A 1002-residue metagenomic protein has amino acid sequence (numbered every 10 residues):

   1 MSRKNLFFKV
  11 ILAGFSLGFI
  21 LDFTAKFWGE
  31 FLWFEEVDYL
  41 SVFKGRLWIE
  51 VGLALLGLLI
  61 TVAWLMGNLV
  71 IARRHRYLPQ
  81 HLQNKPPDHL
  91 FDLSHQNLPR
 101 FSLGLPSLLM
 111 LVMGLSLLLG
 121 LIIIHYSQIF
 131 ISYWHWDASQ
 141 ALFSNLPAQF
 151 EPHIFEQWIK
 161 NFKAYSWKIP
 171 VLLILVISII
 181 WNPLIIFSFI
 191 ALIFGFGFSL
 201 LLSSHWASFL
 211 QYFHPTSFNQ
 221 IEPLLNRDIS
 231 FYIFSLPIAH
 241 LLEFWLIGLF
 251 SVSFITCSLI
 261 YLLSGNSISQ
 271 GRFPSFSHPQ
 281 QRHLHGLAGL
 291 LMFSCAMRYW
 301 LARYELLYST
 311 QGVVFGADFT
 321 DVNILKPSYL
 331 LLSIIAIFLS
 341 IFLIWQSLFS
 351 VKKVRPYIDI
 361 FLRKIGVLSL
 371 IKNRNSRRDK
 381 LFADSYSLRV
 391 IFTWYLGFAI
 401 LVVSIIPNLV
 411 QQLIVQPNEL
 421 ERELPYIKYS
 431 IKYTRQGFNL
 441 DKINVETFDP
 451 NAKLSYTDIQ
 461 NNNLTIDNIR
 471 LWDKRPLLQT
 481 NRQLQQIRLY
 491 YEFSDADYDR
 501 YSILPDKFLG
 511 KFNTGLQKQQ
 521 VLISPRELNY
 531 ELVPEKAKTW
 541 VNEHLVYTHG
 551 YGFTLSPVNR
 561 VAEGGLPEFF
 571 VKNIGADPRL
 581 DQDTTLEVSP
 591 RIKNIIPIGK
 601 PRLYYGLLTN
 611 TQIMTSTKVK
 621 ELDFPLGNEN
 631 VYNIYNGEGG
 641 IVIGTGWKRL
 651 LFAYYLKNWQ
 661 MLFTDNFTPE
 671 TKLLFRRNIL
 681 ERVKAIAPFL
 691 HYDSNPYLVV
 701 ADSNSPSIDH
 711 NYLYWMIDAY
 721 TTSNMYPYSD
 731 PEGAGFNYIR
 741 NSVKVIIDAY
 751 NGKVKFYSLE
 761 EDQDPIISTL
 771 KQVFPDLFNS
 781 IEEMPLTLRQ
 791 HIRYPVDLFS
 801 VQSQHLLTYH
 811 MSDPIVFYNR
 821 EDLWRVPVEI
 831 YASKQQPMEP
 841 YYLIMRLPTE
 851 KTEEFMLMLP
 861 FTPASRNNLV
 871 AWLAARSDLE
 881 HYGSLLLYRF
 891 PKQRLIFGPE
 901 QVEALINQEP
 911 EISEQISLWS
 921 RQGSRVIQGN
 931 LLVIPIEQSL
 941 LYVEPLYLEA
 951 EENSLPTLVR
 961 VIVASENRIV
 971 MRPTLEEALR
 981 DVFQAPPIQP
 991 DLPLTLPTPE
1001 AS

Functional and structural regions predicted by a protein language model:
M1-S2: Short, Lys/Arg-rich, polar N-terminal cytosolic tail immediately upstream of the first transmembrane signal-anchor
V10-E35, S41-G45, I49-S1002: Soluble extracytoplasmic regions of secretory-pathway and membrane proteins
